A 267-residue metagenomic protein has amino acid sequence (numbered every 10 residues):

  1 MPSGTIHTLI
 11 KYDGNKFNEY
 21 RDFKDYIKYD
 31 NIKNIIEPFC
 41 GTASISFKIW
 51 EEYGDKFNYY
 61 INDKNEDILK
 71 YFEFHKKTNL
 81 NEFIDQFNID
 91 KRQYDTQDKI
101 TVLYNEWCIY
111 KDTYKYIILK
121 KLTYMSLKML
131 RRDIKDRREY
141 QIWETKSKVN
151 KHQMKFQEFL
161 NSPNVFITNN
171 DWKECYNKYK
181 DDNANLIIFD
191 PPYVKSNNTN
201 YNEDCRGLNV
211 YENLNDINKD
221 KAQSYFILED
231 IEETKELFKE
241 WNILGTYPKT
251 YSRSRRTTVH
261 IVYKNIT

Functional and structural regions predicted by a protein language model:
P2-D22, L80-I188, P192-N198: SAM-dependent nucleic-acid methyltransferase catalytic core
K28-N34, D181-N183: Short helix-loop-beta connector
K33-I100: SAM cofactor-binding core of SAM-dependent methyltransferases, primarily the Rossmann-like beta-alpha-beta module
I36, N62, N170, F189 (+1 more regions): Active-site flanking residues adjacent to catalytic metal/cofactor-binding acidic residues
G41-T42, K151-K155, L228-E233: Short, polar loop motifs at secondary-structure junctions
S44-F47, I68-K70, M125-K128, K195-N198 (+1 more regions): Short catalytic/ligand-binding loop motif for oxyanion handling, primarily in non-cytosolic enzymes, centered on
N58, N164-F166, N242: Conserved beta-strand segments of alpha/beta enzyme cores
Y201-T267: Long, positively charged, glycine-interspersed low-complexity recognition regions
